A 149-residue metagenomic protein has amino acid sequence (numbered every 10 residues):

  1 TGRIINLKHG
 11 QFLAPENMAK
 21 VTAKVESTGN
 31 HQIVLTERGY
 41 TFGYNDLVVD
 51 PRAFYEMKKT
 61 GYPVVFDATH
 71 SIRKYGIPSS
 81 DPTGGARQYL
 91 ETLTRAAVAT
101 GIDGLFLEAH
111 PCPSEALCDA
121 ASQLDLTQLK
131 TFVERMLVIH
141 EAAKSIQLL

Functional and structural regions predicted by a protein language model:
T1-A109: Catalytic alpha/beta core domains of metabolic enzymes, predominantly
C112-L148: C-terminal helical cap(s) of enzyme catalytic domains, especially alpha/beta-barrels
